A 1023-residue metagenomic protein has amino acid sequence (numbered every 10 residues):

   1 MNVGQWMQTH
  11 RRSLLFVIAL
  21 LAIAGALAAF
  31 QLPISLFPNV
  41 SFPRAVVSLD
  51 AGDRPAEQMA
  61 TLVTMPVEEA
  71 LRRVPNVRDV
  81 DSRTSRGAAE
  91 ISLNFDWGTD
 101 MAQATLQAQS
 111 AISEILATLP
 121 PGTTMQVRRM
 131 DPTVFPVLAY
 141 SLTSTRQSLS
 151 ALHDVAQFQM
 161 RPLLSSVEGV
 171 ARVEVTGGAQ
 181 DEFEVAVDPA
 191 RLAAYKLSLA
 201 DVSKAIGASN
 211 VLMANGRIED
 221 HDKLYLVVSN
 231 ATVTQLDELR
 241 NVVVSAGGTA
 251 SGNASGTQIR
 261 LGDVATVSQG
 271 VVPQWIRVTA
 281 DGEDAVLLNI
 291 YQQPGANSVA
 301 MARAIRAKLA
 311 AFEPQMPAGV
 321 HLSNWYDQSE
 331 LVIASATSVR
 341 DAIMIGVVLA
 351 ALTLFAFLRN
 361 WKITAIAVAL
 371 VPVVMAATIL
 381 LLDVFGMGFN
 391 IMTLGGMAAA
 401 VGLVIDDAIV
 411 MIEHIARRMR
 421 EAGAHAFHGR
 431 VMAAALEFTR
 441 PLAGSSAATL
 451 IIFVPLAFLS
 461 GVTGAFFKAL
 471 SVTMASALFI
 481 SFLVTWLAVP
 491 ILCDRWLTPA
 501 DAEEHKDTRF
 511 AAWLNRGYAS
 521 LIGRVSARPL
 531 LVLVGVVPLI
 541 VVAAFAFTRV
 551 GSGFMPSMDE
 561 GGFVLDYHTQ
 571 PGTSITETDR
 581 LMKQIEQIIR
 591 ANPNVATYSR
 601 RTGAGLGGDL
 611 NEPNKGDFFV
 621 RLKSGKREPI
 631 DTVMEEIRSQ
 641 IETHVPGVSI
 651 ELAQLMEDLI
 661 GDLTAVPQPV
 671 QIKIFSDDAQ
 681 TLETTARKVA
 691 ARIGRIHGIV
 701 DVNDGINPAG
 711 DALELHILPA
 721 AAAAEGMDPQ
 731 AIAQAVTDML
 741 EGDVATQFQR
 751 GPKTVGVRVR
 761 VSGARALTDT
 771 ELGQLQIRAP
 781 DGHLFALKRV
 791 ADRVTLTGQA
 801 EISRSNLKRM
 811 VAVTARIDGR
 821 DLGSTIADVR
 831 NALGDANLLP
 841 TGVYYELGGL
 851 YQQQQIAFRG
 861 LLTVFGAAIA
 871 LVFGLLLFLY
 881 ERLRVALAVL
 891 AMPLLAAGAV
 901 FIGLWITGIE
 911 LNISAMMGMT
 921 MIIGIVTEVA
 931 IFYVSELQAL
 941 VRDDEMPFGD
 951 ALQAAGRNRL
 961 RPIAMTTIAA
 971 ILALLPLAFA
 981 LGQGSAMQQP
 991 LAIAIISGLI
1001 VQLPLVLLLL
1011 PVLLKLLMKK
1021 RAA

Functional and structural regions predicted by a protein language model:
M1-I34, L436-F438, E504-M555, E635 (+4 more regions): Signature of alpha-helical transmembrane segments and their immediate interfacial
V3, Q58-M130, A190-V211, V228-T232 (+2 more regions): Solvent-exposed, membrane-proximal periplasmic/extracellular interface segments of envelope transport and secretion
W6, E90, L116, L163-V348 (+8 more regions): Extracytoplasmic/periplasmic membrane-proximal domains and adjacent transmembrane bundles of envelope biogenesis
L20-Q58, E114-P121, M387, A457-F466 (+4 more regions): Transmembrane helices with small-residue packing motifs
G25-Q31, L36, V348-R417, S476 (+5 more regions): Hydrophobic transmembrane alpha-helices and their membrane-interface caps in long multi-pass transport proteins
I34-A45, D81-G87, G122-R146, E174-Q180 (+12 more regions): Flexible hinge/switch segments at interdomain interfaces of large molecular machines
T123, V401-I415, T439-F458, A465-H505 (+5 more regions): Transmembrane alpha-helices and their membrane-interface boundaries in multi-pass membrane transporters and channels
W325, V332, A336, I412 (+5 more regions): Helix-loop junctions and hydrophobic alpha-helical segments within the transmembrane domains of large membrane
